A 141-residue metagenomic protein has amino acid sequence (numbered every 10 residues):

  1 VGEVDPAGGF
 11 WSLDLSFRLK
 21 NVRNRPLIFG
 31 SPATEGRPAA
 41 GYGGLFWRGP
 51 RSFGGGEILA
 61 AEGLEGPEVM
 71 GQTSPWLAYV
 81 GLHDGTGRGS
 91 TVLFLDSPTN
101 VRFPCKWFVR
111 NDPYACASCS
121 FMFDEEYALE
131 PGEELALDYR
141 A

Functional and structural regions predicted by a protein language model:
V1-T34: Acidic, contiguous internal or C-terminal segments within carbohydrate-active enzymes that form a structured patch used
A7-W11, A39, P131-L135: Solvent-exposed loop and beta-edge segments used for protein-protein assembly and interaction
L13-L15, L45, L137-Y139: Hydrophobic residues positioned within well-ordered beta-strands of beta-sheet architectures
L15-S16, R48, A60-G63, F103-D112: A generic short-segment signal for beta-strand/edge and adjacent turn/coil regions
R18-V22, P50, R140: Solvent-exposed residues in well-ordered beta-strands and their adjoining turns, especially edge/terminal strands
P26-N100: Active-site/ligand-binding surface loops and adjacent short beta/alpha elements that line catalytic pockets across
S90-A141: Beta-strand-rich recognition/accessory modules
